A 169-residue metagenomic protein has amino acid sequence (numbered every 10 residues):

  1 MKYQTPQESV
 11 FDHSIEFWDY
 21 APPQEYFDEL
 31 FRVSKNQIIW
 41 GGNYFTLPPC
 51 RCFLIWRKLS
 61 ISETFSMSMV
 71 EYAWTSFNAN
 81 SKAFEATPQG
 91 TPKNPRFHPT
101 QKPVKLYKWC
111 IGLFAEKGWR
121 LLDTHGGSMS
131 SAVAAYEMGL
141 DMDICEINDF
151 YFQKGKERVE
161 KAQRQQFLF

Functional and structural regions predicted by a protein language model:
M1-L122, S128-F169: Class I S-adenosyl-L-methionine-dependent methyltransferase catalytic core
